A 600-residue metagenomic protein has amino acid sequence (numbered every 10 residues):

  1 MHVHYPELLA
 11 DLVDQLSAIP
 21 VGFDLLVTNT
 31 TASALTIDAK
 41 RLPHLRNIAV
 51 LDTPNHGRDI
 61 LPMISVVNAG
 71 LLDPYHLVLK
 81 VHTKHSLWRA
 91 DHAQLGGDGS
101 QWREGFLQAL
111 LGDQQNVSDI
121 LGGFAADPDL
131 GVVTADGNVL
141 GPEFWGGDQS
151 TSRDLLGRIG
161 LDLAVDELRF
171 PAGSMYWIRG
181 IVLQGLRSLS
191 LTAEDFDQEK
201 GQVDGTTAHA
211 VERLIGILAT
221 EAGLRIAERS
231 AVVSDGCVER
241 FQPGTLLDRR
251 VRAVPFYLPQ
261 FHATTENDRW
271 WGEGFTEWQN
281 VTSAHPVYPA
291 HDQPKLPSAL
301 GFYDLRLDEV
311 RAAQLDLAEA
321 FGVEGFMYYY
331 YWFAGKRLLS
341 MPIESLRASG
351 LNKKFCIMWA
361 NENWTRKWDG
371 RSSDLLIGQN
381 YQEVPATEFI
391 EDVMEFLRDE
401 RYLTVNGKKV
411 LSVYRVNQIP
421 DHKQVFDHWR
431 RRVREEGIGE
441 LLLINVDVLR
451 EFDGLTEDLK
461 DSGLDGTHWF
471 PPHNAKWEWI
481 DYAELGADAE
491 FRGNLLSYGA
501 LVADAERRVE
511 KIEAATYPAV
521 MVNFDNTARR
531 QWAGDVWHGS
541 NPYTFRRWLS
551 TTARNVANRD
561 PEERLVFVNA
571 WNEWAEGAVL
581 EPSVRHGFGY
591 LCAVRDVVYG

Functional and structural regions predicted by a protein language model:
M1, V78-L79, T467, V566: Receiver (REC) domain switch-region micro-motif
H2-V251, E319, R347, D481 (+1 more regions): ER/Golgi luminal nucleotide-sugar-dependent glycosyltransferases, focusing on the catalytic module
Q242-G600: Glycan-processing catalytic domains of CAZymes
